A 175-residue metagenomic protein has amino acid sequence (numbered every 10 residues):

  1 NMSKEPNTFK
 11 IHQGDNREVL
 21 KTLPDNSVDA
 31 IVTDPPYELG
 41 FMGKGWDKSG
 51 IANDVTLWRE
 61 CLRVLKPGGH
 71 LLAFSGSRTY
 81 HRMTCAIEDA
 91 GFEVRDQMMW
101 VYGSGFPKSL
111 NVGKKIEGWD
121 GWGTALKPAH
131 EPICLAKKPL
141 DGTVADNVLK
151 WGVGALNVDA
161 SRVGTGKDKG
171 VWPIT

Functional and structural regions predicted by a protein language model:
M2-T175: Core catalytic lobe of class I
